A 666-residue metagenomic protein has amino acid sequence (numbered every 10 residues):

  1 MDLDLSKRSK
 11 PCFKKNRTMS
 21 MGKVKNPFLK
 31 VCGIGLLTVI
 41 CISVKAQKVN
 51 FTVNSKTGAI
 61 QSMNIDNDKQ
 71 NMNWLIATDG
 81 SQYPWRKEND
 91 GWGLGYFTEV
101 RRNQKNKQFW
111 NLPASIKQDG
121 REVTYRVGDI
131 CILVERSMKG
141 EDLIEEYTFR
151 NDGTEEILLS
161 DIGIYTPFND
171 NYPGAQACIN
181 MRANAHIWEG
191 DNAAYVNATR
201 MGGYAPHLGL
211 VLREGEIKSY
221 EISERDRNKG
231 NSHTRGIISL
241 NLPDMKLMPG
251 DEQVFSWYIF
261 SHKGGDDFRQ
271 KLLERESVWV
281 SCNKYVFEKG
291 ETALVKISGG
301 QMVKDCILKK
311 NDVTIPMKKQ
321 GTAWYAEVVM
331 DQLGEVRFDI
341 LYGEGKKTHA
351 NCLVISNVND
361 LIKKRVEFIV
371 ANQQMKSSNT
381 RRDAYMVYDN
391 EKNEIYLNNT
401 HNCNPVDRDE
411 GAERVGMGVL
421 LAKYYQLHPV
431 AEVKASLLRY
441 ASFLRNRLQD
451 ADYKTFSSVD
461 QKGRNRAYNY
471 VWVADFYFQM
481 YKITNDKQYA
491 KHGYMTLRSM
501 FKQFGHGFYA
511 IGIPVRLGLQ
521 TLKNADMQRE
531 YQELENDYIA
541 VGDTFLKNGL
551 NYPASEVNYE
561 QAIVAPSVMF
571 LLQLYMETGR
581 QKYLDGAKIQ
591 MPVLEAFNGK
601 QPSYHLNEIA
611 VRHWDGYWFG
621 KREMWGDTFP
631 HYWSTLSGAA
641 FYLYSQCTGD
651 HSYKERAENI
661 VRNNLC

Functional and structural regions predicted by a protein language model:
M1-Q47: Bacterial Sec-dependent N-terminal signal peptides
K45-E146, R150-N228, H233-I237, D244-M245 (+2 more regions): Beta-strand-rich N-terminal accessory domains
V134-R136, L242-L247, I315-P316, Y325-V328: Beta-strand-rich interaction surfaces with strong enrichment in secreted/lumenal proteins
G153-G163, D267-Q270, K304-L308: Short, hydrophobic/aromatic beta-strand segments
P173-Q176, R269-T292, T348-Y388: Low-complexity, Pro/Ser/Thr- and charge-rich linker/hinge segments at domain boundaries
K289-Q301: Aromatic/hydrophobic beta-strand junction motif of beta-rich domains
G300-K363: Extended acidic/polar, glycine-enriched regions that form or flank non-catalytic beta-rich accessory modules
V358-T635, F641-Y642, D650-H651, I660: Catalytic cores of extracellular degradative/oxidative enzymes
